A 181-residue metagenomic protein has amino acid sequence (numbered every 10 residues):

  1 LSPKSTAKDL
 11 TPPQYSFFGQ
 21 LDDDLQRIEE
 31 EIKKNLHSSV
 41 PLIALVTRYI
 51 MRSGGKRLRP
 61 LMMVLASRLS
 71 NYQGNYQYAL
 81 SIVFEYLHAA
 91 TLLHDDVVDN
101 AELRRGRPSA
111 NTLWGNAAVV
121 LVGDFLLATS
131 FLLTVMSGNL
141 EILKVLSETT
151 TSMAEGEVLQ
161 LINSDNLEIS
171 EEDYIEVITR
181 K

Functional and structural regions predicted by a protein language model:
L1-F17: Non-catalytic interface/linker regions that flank or bridge core catalytic/transmembrane domains
P12, Q20-D22, Q26-R27, K33-K181: Mg2+-dependent prenyl diphosphate-binding active-site environment of isoprenoid biosynthetic enzymes
